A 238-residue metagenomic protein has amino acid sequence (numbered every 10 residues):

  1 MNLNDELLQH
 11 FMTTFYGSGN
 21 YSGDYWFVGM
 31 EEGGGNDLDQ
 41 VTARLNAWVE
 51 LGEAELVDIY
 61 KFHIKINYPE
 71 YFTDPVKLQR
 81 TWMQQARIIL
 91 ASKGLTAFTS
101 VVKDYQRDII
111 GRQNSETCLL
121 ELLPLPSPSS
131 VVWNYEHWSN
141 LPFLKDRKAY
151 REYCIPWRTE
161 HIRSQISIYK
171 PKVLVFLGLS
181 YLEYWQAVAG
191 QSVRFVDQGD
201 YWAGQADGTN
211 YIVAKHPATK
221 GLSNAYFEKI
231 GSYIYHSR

Functional and structural regions predicted by a protein language model:
M1-L7, S139-S164, S180-R238: C-terminal capping/extension of enzyme domains
N2-Y169, P217, L222: A polyanion-binding, active-site-adjacent surface
G23, K170-K172, A206-N210: A short helix->loop->beta-strand "cap" motif at the edges of active sites that frequently abuts
V28-G29, I166, K170-W185: Glycine-rich anion-binding loop/nest that anchors nucleotide
